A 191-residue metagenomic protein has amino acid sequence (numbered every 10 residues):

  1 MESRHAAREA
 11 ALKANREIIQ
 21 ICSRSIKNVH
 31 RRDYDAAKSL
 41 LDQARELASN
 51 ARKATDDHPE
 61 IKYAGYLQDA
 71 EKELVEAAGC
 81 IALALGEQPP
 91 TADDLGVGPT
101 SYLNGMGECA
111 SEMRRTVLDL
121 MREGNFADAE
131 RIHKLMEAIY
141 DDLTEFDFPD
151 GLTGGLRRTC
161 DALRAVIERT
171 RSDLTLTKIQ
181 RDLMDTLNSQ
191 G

Functional and structural regions predicted by a protein language model:
M1-T55: Leu/Val/Ala/Ile-rich N-terminal alpha-helices, chiefly Sec-type signal peptides and the beginnings
H5-R8, V75, I81-G105, V117-E123 (+4 more regions): Intrinsic, low-complexity N-terminal interaction/targeting segments
K13-Q20, K72, G105-E108: Aromatic- and histidine-enriched alpha-helix N-cap/loop-to-helix transition segments that scaffold the rims
R16, D35-Q43, A64, Q68 (+2 more regions): Short, charged, amphipathic alpha-helical segments
C22, I26-V29, A48-T55, L74 (+5 more regions): A structural signal for well-ordered alpha-helices, especially hydrophobic packing surfaces of coiled-coils
L40-G96: Long, charged all-alpha helical bundle/coiled-coil segments in cytosolic proteins
F126-G191: Long amphipathic all-alpha helical oligomerization modules
